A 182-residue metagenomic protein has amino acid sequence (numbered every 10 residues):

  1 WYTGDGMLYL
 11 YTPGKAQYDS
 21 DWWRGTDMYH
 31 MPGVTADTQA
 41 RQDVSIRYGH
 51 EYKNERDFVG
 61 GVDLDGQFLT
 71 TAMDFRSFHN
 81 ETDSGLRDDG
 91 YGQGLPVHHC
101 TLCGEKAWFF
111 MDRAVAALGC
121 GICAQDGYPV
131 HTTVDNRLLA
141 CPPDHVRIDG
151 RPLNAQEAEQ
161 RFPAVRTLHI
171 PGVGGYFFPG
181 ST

Functional and structural regions predicted by a protein language model:
W1-T182: Extended polysaccharide-engagement surfaces of secreted carbohydrate-active enzymes
